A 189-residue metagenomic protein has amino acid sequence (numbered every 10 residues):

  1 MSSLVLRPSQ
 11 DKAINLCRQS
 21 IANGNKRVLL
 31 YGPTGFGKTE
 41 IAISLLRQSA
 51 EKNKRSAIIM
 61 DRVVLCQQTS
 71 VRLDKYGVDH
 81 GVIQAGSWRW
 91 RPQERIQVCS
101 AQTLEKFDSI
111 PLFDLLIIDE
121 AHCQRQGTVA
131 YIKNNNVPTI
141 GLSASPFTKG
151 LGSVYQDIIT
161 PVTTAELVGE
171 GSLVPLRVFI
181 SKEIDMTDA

Functional and structural regions predicted by a protein language model:
M1-Y31: Conserved pre-motif I regulatory segment
C17, I41-S49, I132: Hydrophobic residues on the short alpha-helix immediately C-terminal to a glycine-rich phosphate/catalytic loop
N23, T187-A189: Conserved interdomain hinge at the start of the Helicase C-terminal
N23-L45: Walker A/P-loop
R27-L29, R55-A57, R95-I96, L115: Residue-level preference for the first positions of well-ordered beta-strands
S56, V63-G86: Conserved helix-turn-beta segment of the N-terminal RecA-like "Helicase ATP-binding" lobe in SF1/SF2 helicases
A85-L115, Q126: Conserved helix/coil segment N-terminal to the catalytic DExD/H
E120-R177: Post-DEXD/H (motif II) to motif III coupling segment of the RecA-like Helicase ATP-binding lobe
